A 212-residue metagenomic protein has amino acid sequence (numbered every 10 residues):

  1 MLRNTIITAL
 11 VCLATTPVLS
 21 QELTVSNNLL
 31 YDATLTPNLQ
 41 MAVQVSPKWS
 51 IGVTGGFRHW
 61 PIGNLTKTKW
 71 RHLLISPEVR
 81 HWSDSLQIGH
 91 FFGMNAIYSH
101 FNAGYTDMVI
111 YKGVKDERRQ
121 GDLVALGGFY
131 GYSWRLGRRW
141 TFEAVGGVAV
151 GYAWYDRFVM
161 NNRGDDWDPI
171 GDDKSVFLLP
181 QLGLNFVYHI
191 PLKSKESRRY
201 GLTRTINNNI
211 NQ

Functional and structural regions predicted by a protein language model:
M1-I6: Bacterial N-terminal signal peptides that target proteins for export
T16-S20: Sec/Tat signal peptide C-region and signal peptidase I cleavage site
Q21-N27: Cleaved targeting-peptide boundary
L23, L35-L39, L73-P77, V124-Y130 (+2 more regions): Hydrophobic, lipid-facing positions within transmembrane beta-strands of outer-membrane proteins
L30-D32, G56-R58, N95-S99, G147-G151 (+1 more regions): Outer-membrane beta-barrel pore domains and translocons
V43-A144: Gram-negative (and chloroplast) outer-membrane scaffold detector with strong preference for beta-barrel transmembrane
H81-W82, V176-Q212: Outer-membrane beta-barrel "beta-signal"
G113-V114, V159-G171: Solvent-exposed, glycine/polar-rich loop segments of beta-barrel outer-membrane systems
